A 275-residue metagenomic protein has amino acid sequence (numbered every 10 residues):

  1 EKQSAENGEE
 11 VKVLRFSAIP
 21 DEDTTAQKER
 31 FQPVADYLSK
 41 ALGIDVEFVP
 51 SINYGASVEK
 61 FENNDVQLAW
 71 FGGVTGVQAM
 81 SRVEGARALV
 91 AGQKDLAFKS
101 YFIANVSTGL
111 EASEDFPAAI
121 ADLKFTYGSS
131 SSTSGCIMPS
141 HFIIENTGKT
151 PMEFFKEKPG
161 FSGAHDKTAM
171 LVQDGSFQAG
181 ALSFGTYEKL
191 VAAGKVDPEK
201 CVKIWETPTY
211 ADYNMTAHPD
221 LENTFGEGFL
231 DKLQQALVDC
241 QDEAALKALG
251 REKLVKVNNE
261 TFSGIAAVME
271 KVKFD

Functional and structural regions predicted by a protein language model:
E1-A56, A245-D275: N-terminal hydrophobic or amphipathic helices and topogenic motifs
V11-S39, S51, A97-M170, D174 (+1 more regions): Bilobed "Venus flytrap"/periplasmic-binding protein-like clamshell domains and structurally analogous long
I19-P20, G92-Y101, K195-L237, K247-G264: Periplasmic-binding protein-like
R30, V34, N53, S57 (+9 more regions): Stable alpha-helical elements in mature extracytoplasmic
E47-V49, K158-G160, V202-W205: General small-molecule cofactor/ligand-binding pocket signal
E59-A119: Acidic, polar ligand-binding/catalytic clefts
W70-V83, I144-E145, L171-P198: A ligand-binding cleft/hinge motif common to bilobed small-molecule-binding domains
K124-E145, D231-D275: Ligand-binding clefts/hinges and TM-proximal coupling segments of bilobed small-molecule sensing domains
